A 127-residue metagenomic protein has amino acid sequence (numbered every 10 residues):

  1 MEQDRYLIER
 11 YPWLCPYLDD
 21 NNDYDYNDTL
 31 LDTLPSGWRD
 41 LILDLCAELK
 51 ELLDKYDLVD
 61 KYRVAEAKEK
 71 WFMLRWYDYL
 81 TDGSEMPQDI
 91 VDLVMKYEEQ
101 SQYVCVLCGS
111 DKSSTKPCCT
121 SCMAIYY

Functional and structural regions predicted by a protein language model:
M1-V91: Long, charged N-terminal interaction/targeting segments
R5, Q100, G109: Glycine-rich phosphate-binding loop of ATP-dependent small-molecule kinases
K70, T115-K116: Ser/Thr- and Asn-enriched, surface-exposed coil loops between beta-strands
I90-L93, S110: A domain-level signal for the structural core that forms small-molecule/cofactor-binding pockets and catalytic centers
Y97: Residue-level marker of regulatory loop/turn positions in helix-turn-helix DNA-binding domains and in histidine
Q100-Y103, S113-S114: Flanking scaffold residues of small Cys/His-coordinated metal-binding clusters
C105-C108, C119: Short cysteine-rich clusters marking metal-coordination/redox-active sites
K116-Y126: Cysteine-rich micro-motifs
